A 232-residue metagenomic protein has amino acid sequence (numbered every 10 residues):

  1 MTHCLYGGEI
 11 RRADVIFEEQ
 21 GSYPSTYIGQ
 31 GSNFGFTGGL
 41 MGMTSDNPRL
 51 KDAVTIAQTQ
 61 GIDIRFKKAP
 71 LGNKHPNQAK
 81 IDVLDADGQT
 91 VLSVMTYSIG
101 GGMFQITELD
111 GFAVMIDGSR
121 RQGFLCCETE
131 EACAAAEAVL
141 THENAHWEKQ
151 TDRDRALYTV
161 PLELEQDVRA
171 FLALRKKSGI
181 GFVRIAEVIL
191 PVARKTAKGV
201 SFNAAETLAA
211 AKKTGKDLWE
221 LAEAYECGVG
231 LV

Functional and structural regions predicted by a protein language model:
M1-A86, Y97-M103, L109-V232: Generic N-terminal targeting/processing segments that precede catalytic cores or assembly contacts
T90-M95: Short beta-strand segments
